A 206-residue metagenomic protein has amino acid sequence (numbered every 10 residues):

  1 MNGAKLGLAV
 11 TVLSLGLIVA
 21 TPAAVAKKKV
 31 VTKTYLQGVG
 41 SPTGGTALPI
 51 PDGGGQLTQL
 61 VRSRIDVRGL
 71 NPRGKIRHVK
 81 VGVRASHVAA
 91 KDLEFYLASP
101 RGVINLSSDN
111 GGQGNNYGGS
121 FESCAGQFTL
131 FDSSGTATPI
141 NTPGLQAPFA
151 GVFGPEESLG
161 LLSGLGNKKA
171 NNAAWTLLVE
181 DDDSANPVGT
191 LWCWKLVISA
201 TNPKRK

Functional and structural regions predicted by a protein language model:
M1-A9: Bacterial N-terminal signal peptides that target proteins for export
N2-G3, S14, D52: A short, ordered amphipathic alpha-helix with a cationic face
A9-I18: Bacterial N-terminal signal peptides
T21-A26: Sec/Tat signal peptide C-region and signal peptidase I cleavage site
K27-K206: Loop and turn regions of beta-sandwich accessory domains that flank beta-strands and are enriched in small/polar
